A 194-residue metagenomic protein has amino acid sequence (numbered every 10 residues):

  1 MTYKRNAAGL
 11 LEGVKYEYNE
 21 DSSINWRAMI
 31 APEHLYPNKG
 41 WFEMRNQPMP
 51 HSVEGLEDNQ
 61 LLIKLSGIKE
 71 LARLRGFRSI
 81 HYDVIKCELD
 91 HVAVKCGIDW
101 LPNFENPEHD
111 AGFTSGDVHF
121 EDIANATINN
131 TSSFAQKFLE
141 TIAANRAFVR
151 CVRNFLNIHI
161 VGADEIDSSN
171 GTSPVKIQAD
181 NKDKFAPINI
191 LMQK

Functional and structural regions predicted by a protein language model:
M1-M192: Polyanion-binding surfaces on beta-sheet-dominated domains and ring/shell assemblies
